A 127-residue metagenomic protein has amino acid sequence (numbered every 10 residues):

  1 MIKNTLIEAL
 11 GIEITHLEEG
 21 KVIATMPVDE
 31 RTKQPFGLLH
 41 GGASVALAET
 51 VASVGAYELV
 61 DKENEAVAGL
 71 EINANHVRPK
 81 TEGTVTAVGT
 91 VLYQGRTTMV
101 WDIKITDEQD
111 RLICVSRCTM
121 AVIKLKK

Functional and structural regions predicted by a protein language model:
M1-K127: Terminal targeting signals and extreme-terminal segments of soluble enzymes
